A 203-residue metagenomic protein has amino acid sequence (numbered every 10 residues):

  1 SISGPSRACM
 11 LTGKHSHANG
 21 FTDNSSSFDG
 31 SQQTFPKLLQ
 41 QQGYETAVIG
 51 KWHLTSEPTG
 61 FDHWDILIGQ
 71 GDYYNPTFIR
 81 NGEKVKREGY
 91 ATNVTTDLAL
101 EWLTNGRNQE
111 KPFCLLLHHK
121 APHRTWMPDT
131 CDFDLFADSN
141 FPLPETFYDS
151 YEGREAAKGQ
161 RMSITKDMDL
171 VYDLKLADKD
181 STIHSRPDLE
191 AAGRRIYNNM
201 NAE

Functional and structural regions predicted by a protein language model:
S1-E203: Formylglycine-dependent sulfatase
